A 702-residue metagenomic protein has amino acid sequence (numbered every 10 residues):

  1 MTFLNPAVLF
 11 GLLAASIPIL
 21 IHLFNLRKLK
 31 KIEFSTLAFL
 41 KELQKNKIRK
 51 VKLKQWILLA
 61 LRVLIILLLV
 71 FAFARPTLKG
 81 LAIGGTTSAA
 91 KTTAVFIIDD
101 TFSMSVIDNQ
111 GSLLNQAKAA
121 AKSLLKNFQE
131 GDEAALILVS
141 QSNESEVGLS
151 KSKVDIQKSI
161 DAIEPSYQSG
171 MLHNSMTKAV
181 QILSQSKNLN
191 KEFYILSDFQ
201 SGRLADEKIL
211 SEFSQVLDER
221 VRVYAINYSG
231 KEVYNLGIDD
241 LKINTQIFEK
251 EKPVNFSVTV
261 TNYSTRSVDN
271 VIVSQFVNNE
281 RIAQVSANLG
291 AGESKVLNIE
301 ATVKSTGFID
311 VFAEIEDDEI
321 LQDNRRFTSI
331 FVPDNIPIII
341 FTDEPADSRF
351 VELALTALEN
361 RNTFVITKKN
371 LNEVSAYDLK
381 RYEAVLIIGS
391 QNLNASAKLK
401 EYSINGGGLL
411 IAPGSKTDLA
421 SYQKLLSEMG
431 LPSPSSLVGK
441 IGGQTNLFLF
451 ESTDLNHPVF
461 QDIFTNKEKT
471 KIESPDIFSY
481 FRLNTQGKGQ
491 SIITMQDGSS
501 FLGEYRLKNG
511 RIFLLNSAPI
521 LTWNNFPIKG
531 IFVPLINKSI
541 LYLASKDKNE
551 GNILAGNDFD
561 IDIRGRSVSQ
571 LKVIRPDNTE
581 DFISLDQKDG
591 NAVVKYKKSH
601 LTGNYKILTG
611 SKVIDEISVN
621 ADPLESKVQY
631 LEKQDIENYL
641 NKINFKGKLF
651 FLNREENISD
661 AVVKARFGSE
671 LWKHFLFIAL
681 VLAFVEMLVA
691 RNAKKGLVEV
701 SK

Functional and structural regions predicted by a protein language model:
M1-F71, L652-K664, K695-K702: Juxtamembrane linker/hinge segments adjacent to transmembrane helices in membrane proteins
N5, L69, T93-T101, A117 (+4 more regions): DG-centered beta-turn motif at the end of beta-strands
P6, I163-E164, K178, I182-S186 (+8 more regions): Von Willebrand factor type A / integrin I
L81-T92, F102-E133, K151: …and closely analogous acidic/polar surface helices at protein-protein or active-site interfaces in A-domain-like
M104-I107, S142-N174, D218, Y228-K231 (+2 more regions): Short, charged loop segments at secondary-structure junctions
A119-K122, K187, S201-A225, E232 (+6 more regions): Acidic, S/T/G-rich, low-cysteine, solvent-exposed domains in lumenal/extracellular/periplasmic regions of secretory
E251-N288, K295-I299, G307-E316, I561-D586 (+1 more regions): Beta-strand-rich binding/interaction modules
N370, R506-K508, N516-W523, I528-A683 (+2 more regions): Membrane-embedded catalytic interface detector for glycan/lipid assembly enzymes
